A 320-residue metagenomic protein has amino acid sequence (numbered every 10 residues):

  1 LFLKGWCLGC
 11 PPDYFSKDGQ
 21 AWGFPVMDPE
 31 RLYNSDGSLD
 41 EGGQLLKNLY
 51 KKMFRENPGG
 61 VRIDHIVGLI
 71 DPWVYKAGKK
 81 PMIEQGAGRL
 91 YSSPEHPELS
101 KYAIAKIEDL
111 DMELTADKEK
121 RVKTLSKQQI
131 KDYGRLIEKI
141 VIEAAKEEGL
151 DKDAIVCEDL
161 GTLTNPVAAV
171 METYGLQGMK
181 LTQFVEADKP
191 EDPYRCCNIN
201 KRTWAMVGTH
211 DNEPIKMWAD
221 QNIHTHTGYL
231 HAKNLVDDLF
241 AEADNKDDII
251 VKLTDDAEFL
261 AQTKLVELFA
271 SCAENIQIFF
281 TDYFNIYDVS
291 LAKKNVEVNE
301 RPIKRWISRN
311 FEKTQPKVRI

Functional and structural regions predicted by a protein language model:
L1-N275, T281-Y283, Y287, V296 (+2 more regions): Alpha-amylase-like alpha-glycosidases and glucanotransferases acting on alpha-linked glucans and related
L291-K293: Glycine/aspartate-rich loop-and-adjacent alpha/beta segment that forms the canonical ThDP
N310-I320: C-terminal accessory segments of extracellular proteins
